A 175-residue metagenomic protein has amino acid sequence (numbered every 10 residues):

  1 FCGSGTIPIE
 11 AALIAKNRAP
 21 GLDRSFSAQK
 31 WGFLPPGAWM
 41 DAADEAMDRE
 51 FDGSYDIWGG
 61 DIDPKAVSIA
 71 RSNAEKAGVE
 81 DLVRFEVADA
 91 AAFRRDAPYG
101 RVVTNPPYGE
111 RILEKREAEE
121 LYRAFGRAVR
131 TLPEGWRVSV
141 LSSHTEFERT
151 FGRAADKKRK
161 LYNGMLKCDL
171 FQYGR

Functional and structural regions predicted by a protein language model:
F1-R94, R111, E117: Conserved S-adenosyl-L-methionine
D89-A92, D96-R175: C-terminal catalytic and target-recognition region of SAM-dependent MTase-like enzymes, primarily methyltransferases
